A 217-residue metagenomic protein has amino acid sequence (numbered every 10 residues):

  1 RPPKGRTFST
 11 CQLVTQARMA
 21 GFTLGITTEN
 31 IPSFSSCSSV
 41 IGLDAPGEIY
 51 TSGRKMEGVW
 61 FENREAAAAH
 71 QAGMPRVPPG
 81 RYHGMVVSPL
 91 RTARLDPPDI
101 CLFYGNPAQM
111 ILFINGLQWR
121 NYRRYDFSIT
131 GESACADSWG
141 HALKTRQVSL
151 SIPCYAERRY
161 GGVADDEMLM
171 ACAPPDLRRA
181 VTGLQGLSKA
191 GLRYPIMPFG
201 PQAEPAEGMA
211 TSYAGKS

Functional and structural regions predicted by a protein language model:
R1-S217: Acidic, serine/proline-rich low-complexity intrinsically disordered regions
